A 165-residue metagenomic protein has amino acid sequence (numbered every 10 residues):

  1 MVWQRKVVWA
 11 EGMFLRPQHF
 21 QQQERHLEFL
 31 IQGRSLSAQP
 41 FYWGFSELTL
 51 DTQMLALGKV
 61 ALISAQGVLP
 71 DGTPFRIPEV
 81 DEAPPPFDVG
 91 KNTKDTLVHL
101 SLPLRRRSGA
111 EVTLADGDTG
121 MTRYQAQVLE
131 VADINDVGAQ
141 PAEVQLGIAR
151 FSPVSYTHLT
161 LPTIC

Functional and structural regions predicted by a protein language model:
M1-V2, L159: Short, compositionally biased low-complexity segments
V2-D116: Glycine-rich, compositionally biased intrinsically disordered regions
L102-E143: Compact, glycine/acidic-enriched structural inserts
R150-Y156: Basic- and aromatic-enriched surface patches that contact anionic nucleotides/nucleic acids
T157-T163: Conserved small/polar residues in nucleotide/adenosyl-binding loops
